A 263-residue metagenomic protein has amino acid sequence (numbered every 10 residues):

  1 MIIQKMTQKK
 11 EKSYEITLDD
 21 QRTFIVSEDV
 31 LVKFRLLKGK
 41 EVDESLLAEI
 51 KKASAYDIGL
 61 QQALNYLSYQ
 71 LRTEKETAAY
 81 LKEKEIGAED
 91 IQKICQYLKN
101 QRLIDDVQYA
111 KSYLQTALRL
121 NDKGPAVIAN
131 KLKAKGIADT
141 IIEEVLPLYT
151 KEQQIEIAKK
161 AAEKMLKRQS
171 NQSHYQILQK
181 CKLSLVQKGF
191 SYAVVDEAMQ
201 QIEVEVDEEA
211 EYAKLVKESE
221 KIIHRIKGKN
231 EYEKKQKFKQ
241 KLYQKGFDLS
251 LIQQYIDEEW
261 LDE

Functional and structural regions predicted by a protein language model:
M1-E263: An alpha-helical, amphipathic repeat domain used for nucleic-acid recognition, typified by the mTERF helical solenoid
